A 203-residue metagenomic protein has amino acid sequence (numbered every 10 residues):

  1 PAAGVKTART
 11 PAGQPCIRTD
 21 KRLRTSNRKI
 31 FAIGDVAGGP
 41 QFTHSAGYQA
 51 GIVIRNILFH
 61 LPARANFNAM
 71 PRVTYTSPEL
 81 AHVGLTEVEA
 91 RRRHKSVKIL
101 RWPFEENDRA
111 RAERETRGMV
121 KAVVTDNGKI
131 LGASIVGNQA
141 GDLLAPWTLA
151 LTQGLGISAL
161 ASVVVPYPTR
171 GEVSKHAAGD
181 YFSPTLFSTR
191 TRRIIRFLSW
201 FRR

Functional and structural regions predicted by a protein language model:
P1-F59, A161: FAD-site-proximal beta/loop scaffold in flavoenzymes
K6-P11, H60-P71, K95-L100: A short alpha-helix-loop-beta-strand transition element characteristic of N-terminal alpha/beta dinucleotide-binding
P15, P71-R72, V120: Small-molecule pocket liners
K21-L23, A65, A112: Short secondary-structure boundary/capping segments
T25, K29, N66-N68, D126-N127: Short, flexible turn/loop "capping" segments at secondary-structure junctions
I33-G39, F67-T76: Short, flexible active-site loops
H44-F67, S96, L151-I157: Internal hydrophobic alpha-helix adjacent to the cofactor/substrate pocket in enzyme cavities
Y75-T86, R91-R203: Flexible, glycine-rich terminal cap/loop adjacent to redox cofactors in electron-transfer oxidoreductases
